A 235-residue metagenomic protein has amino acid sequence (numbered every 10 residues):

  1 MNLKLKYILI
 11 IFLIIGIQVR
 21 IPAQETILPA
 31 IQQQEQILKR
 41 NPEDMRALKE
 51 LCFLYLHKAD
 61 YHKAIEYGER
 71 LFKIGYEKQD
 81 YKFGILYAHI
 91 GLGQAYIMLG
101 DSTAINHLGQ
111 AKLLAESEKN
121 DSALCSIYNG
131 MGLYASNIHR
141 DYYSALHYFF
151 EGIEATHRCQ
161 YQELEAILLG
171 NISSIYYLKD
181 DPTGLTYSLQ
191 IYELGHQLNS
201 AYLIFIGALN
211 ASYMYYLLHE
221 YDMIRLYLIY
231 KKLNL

Functional and structural regions predicted by a protein language model:
N2-K6, K231-N234: Intrinsically disordered, low-complexity polyampholyte segments enriched for Lys and acidic residues
K4-G16: Sec-dependent N-terminal signal peptides
V19: Phosphate-rich cofactor/ligand-interacting catalytic cores and adjacent structured alpha/beta frameworks
P22-L235: A "functional boundary" signal
